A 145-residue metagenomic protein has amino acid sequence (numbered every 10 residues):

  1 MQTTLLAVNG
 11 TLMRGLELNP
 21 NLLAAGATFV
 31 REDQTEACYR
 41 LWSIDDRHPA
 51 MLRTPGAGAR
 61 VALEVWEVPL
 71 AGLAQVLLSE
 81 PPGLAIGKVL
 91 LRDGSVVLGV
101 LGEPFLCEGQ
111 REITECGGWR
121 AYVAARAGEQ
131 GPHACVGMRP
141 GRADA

Functional and structural regions predicted by a protein language model:
M1-A145: Glycine-aromatic micro-motifs
